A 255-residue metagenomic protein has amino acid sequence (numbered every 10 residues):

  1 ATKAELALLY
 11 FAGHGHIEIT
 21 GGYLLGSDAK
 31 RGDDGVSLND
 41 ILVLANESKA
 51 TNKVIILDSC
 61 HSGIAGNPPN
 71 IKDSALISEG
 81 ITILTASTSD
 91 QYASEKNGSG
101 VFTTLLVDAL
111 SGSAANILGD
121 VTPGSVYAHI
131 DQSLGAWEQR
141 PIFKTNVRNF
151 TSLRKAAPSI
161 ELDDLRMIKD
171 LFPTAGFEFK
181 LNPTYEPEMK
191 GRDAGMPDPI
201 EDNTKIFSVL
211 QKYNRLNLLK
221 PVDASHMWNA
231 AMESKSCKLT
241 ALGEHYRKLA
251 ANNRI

Functional and structural regions predicted by a protein language model:
A1-A12, H16-P68: Caspase-like (clan CD) cysteine peptidase catalytic core
L9-F11, I19, P197, E201 (+1 more regions): Conserved N-terminal substructure of TIR/SEFIR domains
K53-K144: Active-site-proximal C-terminal subdomain of hydrolase catalytic domains
A115-P199, E233-L242, L249-N252: Caspase-like cysteine protease fold
F207-Q211: Short, hydrophobic-biased segments on the C-terminal half of alpha helices that form "recognition helices"
N214-M227: A short, conserved structural fragment
K220, M232-E233: Long, compositionally biased intrinsically disordered regions
